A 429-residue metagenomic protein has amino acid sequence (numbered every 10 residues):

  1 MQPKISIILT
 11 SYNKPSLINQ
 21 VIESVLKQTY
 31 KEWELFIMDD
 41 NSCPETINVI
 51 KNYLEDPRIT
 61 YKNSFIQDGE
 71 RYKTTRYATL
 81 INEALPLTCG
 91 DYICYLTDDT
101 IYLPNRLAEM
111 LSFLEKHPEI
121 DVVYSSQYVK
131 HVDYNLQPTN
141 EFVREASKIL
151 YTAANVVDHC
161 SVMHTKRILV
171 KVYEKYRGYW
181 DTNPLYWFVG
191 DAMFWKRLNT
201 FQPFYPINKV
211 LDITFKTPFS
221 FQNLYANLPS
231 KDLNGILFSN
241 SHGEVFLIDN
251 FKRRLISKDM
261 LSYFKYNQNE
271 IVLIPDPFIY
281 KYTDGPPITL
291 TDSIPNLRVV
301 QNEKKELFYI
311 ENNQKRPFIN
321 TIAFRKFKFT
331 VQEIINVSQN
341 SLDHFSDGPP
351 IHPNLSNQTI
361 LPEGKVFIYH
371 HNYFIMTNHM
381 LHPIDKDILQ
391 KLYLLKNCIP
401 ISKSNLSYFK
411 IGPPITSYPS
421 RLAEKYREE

Functional and structural regions predicted by a protein language model:
M1-L26: N-proximal low-complexity "stem/linker" segments adjacent to membrane-targeting elements
I22-D68: Acidic donor-binding segment of Leloir-type glycosyltransferases
D40, L96-D98: Active-site acidic Asp-centered loop
F65-T88, E109: Glycine-rich, basic loop-to-helix element that forms the pyrophosphate-binding segment of sugar-nucleotide handling
I93: Short aromatic/hydrophobic "clamp" motif used to bind/position activated sugar donors
I101, N105-P138: Conserved donor NDP-sugar-binding/catalytic core segment of glycosyltransferases
L103, S125, E145-N227: Conserved nucleotide-sugar donor-binding catalytic segment
L228-E429: Short, surface-exposed polybasic-aromatic patches that bind anionic ligands, especially phosphate groups
